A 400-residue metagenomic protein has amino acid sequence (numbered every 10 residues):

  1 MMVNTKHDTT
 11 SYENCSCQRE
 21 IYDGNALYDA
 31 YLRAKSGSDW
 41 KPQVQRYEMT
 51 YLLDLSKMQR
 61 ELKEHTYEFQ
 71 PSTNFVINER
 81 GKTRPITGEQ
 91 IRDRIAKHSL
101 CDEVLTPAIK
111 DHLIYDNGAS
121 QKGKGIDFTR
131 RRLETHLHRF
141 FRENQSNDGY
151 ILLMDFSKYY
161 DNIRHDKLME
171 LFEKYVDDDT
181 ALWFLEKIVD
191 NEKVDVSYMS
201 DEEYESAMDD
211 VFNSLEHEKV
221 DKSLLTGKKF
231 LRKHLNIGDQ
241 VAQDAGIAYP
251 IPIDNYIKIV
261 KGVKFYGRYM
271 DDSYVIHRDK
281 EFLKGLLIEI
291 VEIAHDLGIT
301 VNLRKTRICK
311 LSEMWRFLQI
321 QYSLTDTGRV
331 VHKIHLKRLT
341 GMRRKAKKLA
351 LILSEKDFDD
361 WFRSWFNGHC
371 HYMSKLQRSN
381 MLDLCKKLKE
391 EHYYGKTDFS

Functional and structural regions predicted by a protein language model:
M1-S56, S400: Non-catalytic, polymerase-adjacent accessory regions of viral genome-replication enzymes
M1-V3, E89, R94, H98 (+7 more regions): Right-hand nucleic-acid polymerase module
N4, E13-C17, E103-R164: Active-site-proximal segment of RNA-dependent polymerases
Y47-P71: Amphipathic alpha-helical blocks
Q70-S72, G267-D271, R304: Short Gly/Ser/Thr- and Asp/Glu-enriched loop/turn motifs at secondary-structure junctions
R84-S120, H217-S223: Glycine/proline-rich, flexible active-site/cofactor-binding loop segments that harbor closely spaced acidic
H136, E143-M270, Y274-E289, S374: Conserved polymerase palm-domain catalytic core
